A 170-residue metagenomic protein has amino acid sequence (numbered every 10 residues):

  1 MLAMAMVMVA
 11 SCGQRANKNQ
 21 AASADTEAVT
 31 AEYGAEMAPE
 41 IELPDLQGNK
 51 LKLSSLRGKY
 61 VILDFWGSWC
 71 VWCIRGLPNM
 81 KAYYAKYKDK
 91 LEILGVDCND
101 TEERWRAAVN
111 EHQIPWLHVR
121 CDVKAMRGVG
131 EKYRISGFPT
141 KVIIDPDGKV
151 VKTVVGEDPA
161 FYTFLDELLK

Functional and structural regions predicted by a protein language model:
M1-M6: Sec-dependent N-terminal signal peptides
M8-S11: C-terminal motif of bacterial Sec signal peptides marking the signal peptidase cleavage site
G13-R15: Bacterial signal peptide processing site
Q20-L53: N-terminal "domain-start" segment that seeds a small globular fold
R57-G58, F65-A82: Conserved redox-active cysteine motifs that mediate thiol-disulfide chemistry, especially di-cysteine Cys-X(1-2)-Cys
Y60-V61, P139: Alpha/beta-hydrolase fold active-site loops
R75-H112, K124-E131: Structural microenvironment flanking redox-active thiols in thiol-disulfide oxidoreductases
H112-I114, C121-L169: Thiol/disulfide oxidoreductase modules built on the thioredoxin-like
